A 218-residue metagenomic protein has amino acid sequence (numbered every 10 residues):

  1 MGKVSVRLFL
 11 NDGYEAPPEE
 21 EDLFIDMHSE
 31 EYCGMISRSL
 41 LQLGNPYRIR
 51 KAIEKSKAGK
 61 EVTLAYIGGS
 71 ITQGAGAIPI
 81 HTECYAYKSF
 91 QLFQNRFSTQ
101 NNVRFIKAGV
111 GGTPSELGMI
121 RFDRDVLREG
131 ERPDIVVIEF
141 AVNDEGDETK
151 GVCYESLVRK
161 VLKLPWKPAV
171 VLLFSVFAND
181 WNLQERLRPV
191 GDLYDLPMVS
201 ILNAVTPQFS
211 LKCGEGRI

Functional and structural regions predicted by a protein language model:
M1-I67, T72-I80, Q91, N95-N102 (+1 more regions): N-terminal secretory targeting modules
L8-Y14, K57-K60, E83-I218: Alpha-helical cap/lid subdomain in secreted, periplasmic, or secretory-pathway luminal O-acyl-processing enzymes
